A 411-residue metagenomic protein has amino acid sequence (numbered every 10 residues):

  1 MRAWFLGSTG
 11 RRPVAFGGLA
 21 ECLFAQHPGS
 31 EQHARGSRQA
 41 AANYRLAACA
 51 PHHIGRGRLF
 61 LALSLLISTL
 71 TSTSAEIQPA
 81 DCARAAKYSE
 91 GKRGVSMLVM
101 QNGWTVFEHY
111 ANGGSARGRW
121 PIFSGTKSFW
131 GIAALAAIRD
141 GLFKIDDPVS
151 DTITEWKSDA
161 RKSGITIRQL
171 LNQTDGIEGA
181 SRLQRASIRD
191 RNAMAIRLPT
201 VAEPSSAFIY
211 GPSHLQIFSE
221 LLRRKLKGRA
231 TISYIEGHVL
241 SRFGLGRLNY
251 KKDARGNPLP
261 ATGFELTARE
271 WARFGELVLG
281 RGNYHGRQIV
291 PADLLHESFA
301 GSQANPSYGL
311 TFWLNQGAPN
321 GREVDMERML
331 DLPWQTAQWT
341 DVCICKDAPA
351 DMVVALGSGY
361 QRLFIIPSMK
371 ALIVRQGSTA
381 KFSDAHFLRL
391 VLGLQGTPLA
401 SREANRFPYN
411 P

Functional and structural regions predicted by a protein language model:
R2-A62: Intrinsic disorder/low-complexity segments
R84-G114, L363-I366, K370-V374: A short, well-structured edge-of-sheet supersecondary motif
G103, W120-D146, L170, F218-L222 (+1 more regions): Active-site SXXK
P121, R139-I177, R197, L226-T262 (+1 more regions): Active-site helix/loop module of the DD-peptidase/beta-lactamase fold, centered on the serine-lysine SxxK catalytic
A136-F143, R223-I232, L240-L248, T267-V290 (+3 more regions): Bacterial peptidoglycan biogenesis and beta-lactam-recognition machinery
H214-L221, G263-N283, Q361-R375: Active-site-proximal alpha-helical segments within enzyme catalytic domains
L245-L248, G301-L372: Active-site Gly/Thr loop motif
M352-P411: Structured C-terminal helix/loop/strand segments within mature extracytoplasmic catalytic/sensor domains
